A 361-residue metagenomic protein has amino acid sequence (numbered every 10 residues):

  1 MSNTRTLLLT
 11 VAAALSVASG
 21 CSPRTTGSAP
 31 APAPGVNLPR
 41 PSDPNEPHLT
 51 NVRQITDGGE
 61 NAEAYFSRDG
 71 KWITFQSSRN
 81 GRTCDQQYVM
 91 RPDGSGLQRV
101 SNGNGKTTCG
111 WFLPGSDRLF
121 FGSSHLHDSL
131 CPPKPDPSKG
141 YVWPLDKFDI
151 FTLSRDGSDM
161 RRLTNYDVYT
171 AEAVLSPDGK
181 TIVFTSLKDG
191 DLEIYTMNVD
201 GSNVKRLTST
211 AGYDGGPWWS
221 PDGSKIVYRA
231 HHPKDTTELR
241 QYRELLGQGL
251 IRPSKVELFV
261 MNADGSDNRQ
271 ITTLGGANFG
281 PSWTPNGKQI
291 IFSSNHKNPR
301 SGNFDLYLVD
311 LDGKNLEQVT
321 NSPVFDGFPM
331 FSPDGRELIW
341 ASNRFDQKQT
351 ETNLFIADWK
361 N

Functional and structural regions predicted by a protein language model:
A18-G20: C-terminal motif of bacterial Sec signal peptides marking the signal peptidase cleavage site
S22-R24: Bacterial signal peptide processing site
A29-T50, F148: Blade/loop signatures of beta-propeller domains
D57-E60, S77-Q87, N102-T107, G122-I150 (+9 more regions): A flexible loop/linker signature enriched in serine peptidases of the S9 family
R68-D69, P114-G115, P177-D178, P221-D222 (+2 more regions): Residue-level detector of Asp-centered blade-edge/turn motifs that repeat once per structural unit in beta-propeller
G70-I73, L119, I182, I226 (+2 more regions): Hydrophobic beta-strand positions that form the internal "hydrophobic ladder" of WD40/Gbeta-like beta-propeller blades
R91-S95, S154-S158, N198-S202, N262-S266 (+2 more regions): Short loop/turn segments that connect beta-strands within beta-propeller blades
